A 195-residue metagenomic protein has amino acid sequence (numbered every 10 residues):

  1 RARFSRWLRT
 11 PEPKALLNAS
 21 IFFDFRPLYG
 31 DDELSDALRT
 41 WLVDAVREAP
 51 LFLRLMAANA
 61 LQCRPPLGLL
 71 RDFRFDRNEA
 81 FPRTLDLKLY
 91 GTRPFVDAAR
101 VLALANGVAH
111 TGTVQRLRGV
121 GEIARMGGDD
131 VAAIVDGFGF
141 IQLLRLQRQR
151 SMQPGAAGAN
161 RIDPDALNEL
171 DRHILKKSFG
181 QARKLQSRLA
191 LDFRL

Functional and structural regions predicted by a protein language model:
R1-L195: A nucleotide- and high-energy phosphate-metabolite-utilizing enzyme signature
